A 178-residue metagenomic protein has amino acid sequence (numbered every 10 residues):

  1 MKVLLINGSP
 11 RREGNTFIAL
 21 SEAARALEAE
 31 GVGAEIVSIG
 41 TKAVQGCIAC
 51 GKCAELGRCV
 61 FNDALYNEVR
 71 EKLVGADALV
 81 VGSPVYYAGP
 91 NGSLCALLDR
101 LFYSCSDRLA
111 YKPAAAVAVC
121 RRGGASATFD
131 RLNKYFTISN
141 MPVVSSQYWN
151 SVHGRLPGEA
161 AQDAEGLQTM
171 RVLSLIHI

Functional and structural regions predicted by a protein language model:
M1-L4, A78, W149-G158: A short small-residue
K2-E30: N-terminal beta1-alpha1 ligand-phosphate binding loop
I39-R58, G158-E159: N-terminal beta-loop-helix "entrance" segment that forms/cooperates in small-molecule cofactor or anionic ligand
R58-Y148: Helix-loop-strand module that forms the ligand-binding subsite of alpha/beta enzymes
P157-L167: Residues forming the flavin
I176-I178: Conserved small/polar residues in nucleotide/adenosyl-binding loops
